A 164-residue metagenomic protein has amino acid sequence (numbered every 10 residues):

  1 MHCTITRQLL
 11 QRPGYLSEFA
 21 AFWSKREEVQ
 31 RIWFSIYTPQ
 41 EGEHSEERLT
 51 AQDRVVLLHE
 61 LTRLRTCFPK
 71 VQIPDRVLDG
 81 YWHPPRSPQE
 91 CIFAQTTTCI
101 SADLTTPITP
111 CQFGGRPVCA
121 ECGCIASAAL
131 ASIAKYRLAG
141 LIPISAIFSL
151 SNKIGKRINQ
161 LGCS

Functional and structural regions predicted by a protein language model:
M1-F93: Radical SAM enzyme [4Fe-4S]-AdoMet core and its adjacent flexible, acidic and glycine-rich loops/tails across
P88, T96-S164: Flexible mid-to-C-terminal extensions adjoining Fe-S/redox cofactors in radical SAM and related proteins
